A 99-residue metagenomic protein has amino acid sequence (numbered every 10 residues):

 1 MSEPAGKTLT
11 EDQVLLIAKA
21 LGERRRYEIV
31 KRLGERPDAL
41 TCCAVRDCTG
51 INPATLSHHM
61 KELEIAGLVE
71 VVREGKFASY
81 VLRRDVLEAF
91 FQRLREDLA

Functional and structural regions predicted by a protein language model:
M1-V14, K31-R36, R83-A99: Amphipathic alpha-helical dimerization/coiled-coil segments that flank or bridge DNA-binding/regulatory modules
D12, L16-T55, E74, A78-D85: N-terminal helix-turn-helix DNA-binding core of bacterial DNA-binding proteins
M60-K61: Short, hydrophobic-biased segments on the C-terminal half of alpha helices that form "recognition helices"
G67: Glycine-centered, phosphate/nucleic-acid-interacting loop/turn motifs that mediate DNA/RNA or nucleotide
V71: Short beta-strand "wing" residues that participate in macromolecule-binding interfaces
